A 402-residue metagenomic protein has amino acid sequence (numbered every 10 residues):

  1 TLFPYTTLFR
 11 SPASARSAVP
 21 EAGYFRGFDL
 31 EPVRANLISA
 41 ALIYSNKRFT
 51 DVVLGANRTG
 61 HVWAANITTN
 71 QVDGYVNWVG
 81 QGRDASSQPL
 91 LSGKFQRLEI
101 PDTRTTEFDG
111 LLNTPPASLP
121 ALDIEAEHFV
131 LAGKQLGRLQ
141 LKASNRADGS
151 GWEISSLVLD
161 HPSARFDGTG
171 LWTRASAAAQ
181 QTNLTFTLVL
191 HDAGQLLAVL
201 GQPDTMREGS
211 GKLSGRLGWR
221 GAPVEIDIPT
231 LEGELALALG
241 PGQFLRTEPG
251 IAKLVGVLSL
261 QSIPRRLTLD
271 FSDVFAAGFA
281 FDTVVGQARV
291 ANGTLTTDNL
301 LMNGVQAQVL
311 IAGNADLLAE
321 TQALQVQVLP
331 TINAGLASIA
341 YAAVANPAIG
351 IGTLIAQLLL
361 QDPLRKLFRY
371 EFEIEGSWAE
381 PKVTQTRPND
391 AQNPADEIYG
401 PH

Functional and structural regions predicted by a protein language model:
T1-Y5: Short, exposed "boundary/linker" segments that immediately precede the start of a downstream structural module
T6-A22, F108-D109, A391-H402: Compositionally biased, proline/threonine/alanine/serine-rich low-complexity intrinsically disordered stretches
T6-R10, E31-S45, G55, A64-Q135 (+3 more regions): Small-residue helix/turn framework positions
Y24-D29: Contiguous, function-dense segments enriched for cysteine-driven chemistry and partner/ligand-binding capacity
R58: Conserved strand-loop elements at the edges of beta-sheets that form or border functional pockets
V62, G240, I398-P401: Eukaryote-specific, cytoplasm-facing alpha-helical/coiled-coil scaffolding segments in long proteins
E373-H402: Gram-negative outer-membrane assembly/targeting C-terminal domains
